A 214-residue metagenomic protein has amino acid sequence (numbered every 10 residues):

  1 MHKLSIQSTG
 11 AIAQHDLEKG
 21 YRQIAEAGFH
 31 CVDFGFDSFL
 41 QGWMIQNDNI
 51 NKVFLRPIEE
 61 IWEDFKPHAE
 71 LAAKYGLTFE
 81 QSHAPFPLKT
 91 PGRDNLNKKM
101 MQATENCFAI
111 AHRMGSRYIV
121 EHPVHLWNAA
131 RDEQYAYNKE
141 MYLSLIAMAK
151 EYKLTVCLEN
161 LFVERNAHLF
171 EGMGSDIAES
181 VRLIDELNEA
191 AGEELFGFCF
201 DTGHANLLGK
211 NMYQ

Functional and structural regions predicted by a protein language model:
M1-R117, K150, D185, E189 (+2 more regions): N-terminal pre-domain/capping segments
K3, V32, E133, S144-Q214: Acidic/histidine-rich catalytic cores of soluble enzymes
G10-I12, F36-L40, P85-L88, P123-W127 (+2 more regions): Active-site-proximal loop/turn and secondary-structure-junction residues that shape catalytic pockets, frequently
L17, F65, T104, Y142 (+2 more regions): A structural signal for well-ordered alpha-helical scaffolds and beta->alpha junctions
G42-M44, L88-D94, W127-R131, E164-F170: A short acidic, helix-capping loop that chelates divalent metal ions and anchors anionic groups
H83, Y118-H122, C157: Glycine-rich, often proline-containing surface loops adjacent to acidic residues and nearby aromatics that form
D94, K98-M101, D132-K139, E171-A178: Short, amphipathic alpha-helical segments
C107-L143, A149: Hydrophobic alpha-helical segments and helix pairs
